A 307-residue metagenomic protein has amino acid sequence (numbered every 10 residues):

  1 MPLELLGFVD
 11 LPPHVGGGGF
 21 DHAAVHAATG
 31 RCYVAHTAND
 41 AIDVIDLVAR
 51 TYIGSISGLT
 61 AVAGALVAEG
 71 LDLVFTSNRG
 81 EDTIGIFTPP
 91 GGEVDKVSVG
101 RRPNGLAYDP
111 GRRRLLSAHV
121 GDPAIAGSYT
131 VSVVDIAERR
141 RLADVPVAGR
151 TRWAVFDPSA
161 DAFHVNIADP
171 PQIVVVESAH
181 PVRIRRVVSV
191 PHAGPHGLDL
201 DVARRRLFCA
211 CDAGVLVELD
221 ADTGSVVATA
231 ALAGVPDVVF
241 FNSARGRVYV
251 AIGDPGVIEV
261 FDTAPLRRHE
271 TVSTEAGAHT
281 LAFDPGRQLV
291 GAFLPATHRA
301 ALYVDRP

Functional and structural regions predicted by a protein language model:
M1-P307: Predominantly soluble domains enriched in secretory-pathway, periplasmic, or organellar proteins
